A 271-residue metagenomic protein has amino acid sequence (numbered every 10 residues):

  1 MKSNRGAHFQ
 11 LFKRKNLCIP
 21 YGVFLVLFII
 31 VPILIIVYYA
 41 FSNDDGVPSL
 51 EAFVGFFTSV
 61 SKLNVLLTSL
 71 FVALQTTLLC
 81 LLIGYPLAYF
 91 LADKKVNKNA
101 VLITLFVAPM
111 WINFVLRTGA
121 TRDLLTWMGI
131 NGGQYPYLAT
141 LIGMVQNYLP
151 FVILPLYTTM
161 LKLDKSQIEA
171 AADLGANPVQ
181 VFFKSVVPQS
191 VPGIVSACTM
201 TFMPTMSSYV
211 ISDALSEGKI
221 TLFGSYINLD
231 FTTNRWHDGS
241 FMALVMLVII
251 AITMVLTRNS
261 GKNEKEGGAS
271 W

Functional and structural regions predicted by a protein language model:
M1-L11: Short, Lys/Arg-rich, polar N-terminal cytosolic tail immediately upstream of the first transmembrane signal-anchor
K13-D45, T58-L161, Q189, G193 (+4 more regions): Membrane-water interface segments at the C-terminal ends of transmembrane alpha-helices in multi-pass inner-membrane
D45-L50, G218-L222: Extracytoplasmic catalytic/substrate-binding loops of multi-pass membrane glycan-assembly enzymes
S49-F57: A short amphipathic helical element positioned immediately N-terminal to and/or at the very start of a transmembrane
Y157-E169, P178: Membrane-helix/interface signature in polytopic inner-membrane proteins
L174-G175, P188: Glycine/proline-centered hinge or cleavage motifs at structural transition points of membrane proteins
S260-W271: Short cytosolic juxtamembrane segments of multi-pass membrane proteins
